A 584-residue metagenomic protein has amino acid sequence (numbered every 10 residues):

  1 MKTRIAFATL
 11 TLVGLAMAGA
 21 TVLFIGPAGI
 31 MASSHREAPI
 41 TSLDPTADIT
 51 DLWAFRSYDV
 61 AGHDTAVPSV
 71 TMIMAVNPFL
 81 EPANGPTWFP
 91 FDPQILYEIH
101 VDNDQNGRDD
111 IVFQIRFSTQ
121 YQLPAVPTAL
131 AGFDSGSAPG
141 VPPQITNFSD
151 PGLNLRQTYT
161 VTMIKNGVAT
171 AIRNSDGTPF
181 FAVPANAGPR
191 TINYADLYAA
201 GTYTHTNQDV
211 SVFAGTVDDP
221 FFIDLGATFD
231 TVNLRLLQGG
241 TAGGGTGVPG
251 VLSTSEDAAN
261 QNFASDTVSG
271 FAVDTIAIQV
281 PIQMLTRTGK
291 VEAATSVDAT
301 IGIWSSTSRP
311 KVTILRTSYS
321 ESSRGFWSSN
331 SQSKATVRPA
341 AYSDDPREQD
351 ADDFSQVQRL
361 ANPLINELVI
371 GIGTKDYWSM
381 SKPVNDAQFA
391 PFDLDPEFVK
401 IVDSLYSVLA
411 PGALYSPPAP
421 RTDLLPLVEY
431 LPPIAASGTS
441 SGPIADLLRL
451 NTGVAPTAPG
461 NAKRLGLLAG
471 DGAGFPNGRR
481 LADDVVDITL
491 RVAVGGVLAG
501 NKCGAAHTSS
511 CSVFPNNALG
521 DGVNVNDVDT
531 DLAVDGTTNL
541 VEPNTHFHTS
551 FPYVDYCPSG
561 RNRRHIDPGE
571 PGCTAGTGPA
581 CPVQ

Functional and structural regions predicted by a protein language model:
M1-V13: Bacterial N-terminal signal peptides that target proteins for export
L12-L15, D555: Hydrophobic alpha-helical membrane-embedded or membrane-associated segments
A16-M17, R479: Preference for short coil/turn "hinge" residues that link or interrupt alpha-helices
M17-G29: C-terminal segment of classical bacterial N-terminal signal peptides
P27-Q584: Surface-exposed extracytoplasmic segments
